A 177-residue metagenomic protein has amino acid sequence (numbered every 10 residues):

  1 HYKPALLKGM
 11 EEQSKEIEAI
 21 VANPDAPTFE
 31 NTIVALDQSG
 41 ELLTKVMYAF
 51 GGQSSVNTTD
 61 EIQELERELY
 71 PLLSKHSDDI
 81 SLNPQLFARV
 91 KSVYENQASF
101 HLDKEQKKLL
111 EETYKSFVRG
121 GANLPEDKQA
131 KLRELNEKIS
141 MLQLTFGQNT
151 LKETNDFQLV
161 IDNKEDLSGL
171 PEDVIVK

Functional and structural regions predicted by a protein language model:
H1-K177: Zn2+-dependent metallopeptidase catalytic domains
